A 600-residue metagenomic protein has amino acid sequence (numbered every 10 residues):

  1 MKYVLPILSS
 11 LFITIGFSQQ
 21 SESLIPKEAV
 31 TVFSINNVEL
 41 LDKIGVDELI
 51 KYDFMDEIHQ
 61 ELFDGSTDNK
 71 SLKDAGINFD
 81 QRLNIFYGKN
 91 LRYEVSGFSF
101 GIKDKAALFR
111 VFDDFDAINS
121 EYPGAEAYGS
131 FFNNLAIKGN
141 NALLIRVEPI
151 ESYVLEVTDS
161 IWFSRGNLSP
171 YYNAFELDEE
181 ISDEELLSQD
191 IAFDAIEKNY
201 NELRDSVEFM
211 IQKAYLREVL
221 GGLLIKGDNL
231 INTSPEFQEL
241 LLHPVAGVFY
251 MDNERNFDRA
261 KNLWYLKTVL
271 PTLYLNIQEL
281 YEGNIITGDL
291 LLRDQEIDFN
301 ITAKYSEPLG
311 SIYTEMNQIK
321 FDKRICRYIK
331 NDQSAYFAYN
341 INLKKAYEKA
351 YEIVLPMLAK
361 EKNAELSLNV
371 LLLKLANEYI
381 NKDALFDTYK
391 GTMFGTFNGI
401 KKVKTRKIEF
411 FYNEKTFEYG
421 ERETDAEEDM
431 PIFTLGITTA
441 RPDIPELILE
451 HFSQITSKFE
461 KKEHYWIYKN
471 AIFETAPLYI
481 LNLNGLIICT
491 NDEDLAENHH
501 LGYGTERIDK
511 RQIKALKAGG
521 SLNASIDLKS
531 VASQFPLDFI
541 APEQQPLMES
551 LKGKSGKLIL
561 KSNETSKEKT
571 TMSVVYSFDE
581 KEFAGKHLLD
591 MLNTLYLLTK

Functional and structural regions predicted by a protein language model:
M1-P26, F33, S550-L551, T565-K567 (+2 more regions): Bacterial Sec-dependent N-terminal signal peptides
Q19-G129, N167-S169, A174-A192, M210-Q212 (+3 more regions): Structural boundary/hinge residues at secondary-structure and domain interfaces
I35-V38, Y87-R92, G101-K105, S130-F132 (+10 more regions): Short, flexible beta-strand-to-coil junctions
L91-N119, G420-Y465, T571, E580-L598: Beta-strand-dominated lipid-handling architectures at cellular/organellar boundaries
K103-N141, E427, R441-L483, A518-S533: Short Gly/Thr-rich strand-loop-strand
A106-R110, E151-E156, D298, Y305-T314 (+6 more regions): Short, surface-exposed beta-strand/loop "edge" segments at domain boundaries and coil↔beta transitions
Y128-F257, A476-K557: A conserved glycine-rich beta-strand in the N-terminal activation segment of trypsin-fold
E315-I319, K323-Y328, Y336-D383, T388-Y389 (+3 more regions): Hydrophilic extracytoplasmic domains
